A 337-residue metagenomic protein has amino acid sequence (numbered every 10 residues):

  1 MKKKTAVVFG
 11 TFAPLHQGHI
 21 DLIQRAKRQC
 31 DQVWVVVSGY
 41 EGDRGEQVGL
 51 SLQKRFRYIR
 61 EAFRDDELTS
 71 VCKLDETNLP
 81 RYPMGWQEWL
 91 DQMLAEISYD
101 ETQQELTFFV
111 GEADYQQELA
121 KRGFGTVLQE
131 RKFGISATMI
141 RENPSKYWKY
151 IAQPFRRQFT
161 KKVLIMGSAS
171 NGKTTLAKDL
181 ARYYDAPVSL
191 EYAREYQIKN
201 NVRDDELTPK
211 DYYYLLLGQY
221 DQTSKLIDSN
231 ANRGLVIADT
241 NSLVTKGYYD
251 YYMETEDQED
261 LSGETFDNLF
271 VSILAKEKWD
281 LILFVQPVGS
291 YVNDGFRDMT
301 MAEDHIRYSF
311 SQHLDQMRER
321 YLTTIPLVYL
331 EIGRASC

Functional and structural regions predicted by a protein language model:
M1-K161: Nucleotidyltransferase catalytic core that binds NTPs
I140, Y252-L330: A glycine- and Lys/Arg-enriched "phosphate-lid" helix/loop adjacent to the NTP-binding pocket of small-molecule kinases
A169: The conserved Walker
G172: Conserved glycine(s) of the Walker
L176, L180: Hydrophobic positions on the alpha1 helix immediately C-terminal to the Walker A/P-loop
R182-S224: Conserved substrate/cofactor phosphate-moiety recognition/catalytic segment in nucleotide-dependent phosphotransferases
Y214-E277: Glycine-rich phosphate-binding loop used to anchor ATP phosphates in small-molecule kinases, encompassing both
A335-C337: Conserved small/polar residues in nucleotide/adenosyl-binding loops
